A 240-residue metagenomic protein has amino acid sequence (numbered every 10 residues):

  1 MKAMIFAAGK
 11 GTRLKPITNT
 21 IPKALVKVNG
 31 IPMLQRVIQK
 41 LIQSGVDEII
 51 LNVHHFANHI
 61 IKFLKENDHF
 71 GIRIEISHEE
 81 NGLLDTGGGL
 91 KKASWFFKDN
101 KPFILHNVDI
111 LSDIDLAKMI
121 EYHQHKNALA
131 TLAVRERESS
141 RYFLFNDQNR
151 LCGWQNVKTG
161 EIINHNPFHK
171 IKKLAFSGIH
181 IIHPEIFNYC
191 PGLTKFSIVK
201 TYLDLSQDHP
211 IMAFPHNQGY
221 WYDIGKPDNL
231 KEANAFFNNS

Functional and structural regions predicted by a protein language model:
M1-N19, S44: N-terminal nucleotide-binding beta1-loop-alpha1 segment
K2-I5, I31-N107, K118, G192-L193: Conserved N-terminal catalytic core of the sugar/cofactor nucleotidyltransferase
A3, L25, I76-S77, A130 (+1 more regions): Generic preference for hydrophobic
T20-M33: Short catalytic helix/loop segments, enriched in acidic residues and glycine and frequently bearing histidine
F103-I104, L111, A117-Q124, R137-E138 (+1 more regions): Catalytic-core segments of class I nucleotidyltransferases/pyrophosphorylases that form NMP-activated intermediates
K126-E136: A short, conserved acidic/glycine-rich loop-to-beta-strand motif that forms the donor nucleotide-sugar/metal
L144-N146: Short beta-strand-to-turn element immediately C-terminal to the catalytic PLP-Schiff-base lysine in fold type I
